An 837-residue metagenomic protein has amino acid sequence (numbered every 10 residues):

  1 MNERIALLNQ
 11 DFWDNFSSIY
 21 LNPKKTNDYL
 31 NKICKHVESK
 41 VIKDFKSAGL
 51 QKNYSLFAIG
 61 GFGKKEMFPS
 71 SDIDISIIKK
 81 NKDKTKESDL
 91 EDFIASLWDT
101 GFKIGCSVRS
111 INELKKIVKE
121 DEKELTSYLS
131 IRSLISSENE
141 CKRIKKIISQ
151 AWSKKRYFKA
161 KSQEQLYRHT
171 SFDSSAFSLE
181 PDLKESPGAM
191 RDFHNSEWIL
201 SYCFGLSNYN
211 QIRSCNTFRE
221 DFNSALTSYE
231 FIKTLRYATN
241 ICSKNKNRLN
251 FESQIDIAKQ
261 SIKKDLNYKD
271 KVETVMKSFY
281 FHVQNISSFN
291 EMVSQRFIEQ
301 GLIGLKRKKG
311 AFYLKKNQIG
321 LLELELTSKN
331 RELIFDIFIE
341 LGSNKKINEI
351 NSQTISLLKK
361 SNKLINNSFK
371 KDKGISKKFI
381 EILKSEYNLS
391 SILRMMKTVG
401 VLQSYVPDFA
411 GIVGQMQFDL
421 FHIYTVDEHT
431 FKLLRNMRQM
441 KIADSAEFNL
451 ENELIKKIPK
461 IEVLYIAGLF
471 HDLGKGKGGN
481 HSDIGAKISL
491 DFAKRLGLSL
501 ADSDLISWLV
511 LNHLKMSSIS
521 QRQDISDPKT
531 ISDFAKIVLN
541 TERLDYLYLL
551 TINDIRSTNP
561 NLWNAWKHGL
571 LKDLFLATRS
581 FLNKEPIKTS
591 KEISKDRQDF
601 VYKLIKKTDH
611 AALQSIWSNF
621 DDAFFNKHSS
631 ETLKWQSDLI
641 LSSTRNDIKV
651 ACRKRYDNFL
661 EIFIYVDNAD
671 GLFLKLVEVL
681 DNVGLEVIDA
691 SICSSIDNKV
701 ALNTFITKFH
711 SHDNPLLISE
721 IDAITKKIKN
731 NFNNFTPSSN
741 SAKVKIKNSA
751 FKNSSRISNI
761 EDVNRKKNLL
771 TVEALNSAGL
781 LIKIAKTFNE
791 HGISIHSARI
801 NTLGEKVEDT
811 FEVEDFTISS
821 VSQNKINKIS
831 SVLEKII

Functional and structural regions predicted by a protein language model:
M1-K52, S70, S174: N-terminal regions immediately upstream of nucleotidyltransferase
E3, F16, W152-F297, N348 (+1 more regions): Conserved nucleotidyltransferase catalytic core and NTase-mimicking acidic/glycine-rich helix/loop elements in nucleic
Y20-L30, S175-E185, Q318-E323, S376-E381 (+3 more regions): Active-site flanking loop/helix segments enriched in acidic
C34-K35, S39-I42, A48, S76 (+5 more regions): Conserved catalytic core of two-metal-ion nucleotidyltransferases
V37-E87: Active-site nucleotide-donor binding segment shared across nucleotidyl transfer reactions
S47-N53, S107, I350-T354, M395 (+5 more regions): Acidic/histidine metal-binding catalytic segments
E180, Y202-G205, T227, T234-L249 (+12 more regions): Divalent metal-dependent phosphate-bond-processing catalytic cores, especially two-metal-ion Mg2+/Mn2+ enzymes that act
I232, V272-I319, S391, V399 (+1 more regions): Regulatory modules associated with amino-acid/nitrogen control
